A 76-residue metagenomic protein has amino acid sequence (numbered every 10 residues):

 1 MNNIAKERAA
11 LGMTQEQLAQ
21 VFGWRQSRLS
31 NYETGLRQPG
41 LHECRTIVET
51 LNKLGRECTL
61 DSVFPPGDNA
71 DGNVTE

Functional and structural regions predicted by a protein language model:
M1-A10, C58: A short, Lys/Arg-rich alpha-helix, primarily the initiator
N3, R28-N31, I47, S62: Residue-level recognition of specific faces of alpha-helices
N3, T14, G40-E43: Residues that mark the N-terminal boundary/hinge immediately upstream of a DNA-recognition element
A5, A9, G23, T34-L36: Residue-level detection of the helix-turn-helix DNA-binding "recognition helix"
R8, A19, V48: The alpha-helix within a helix-turn-helix
G12-N31: Short alpha-helical DNA-recognition segment
E33, E43, L51: DNA major-groove recognition helix of helix-turn-helix
R37, L41, E49, R56-E76: Short, charged recognition helix plus adjacent turn of helix-turn-helix-like nucleic-acid-binding domains
